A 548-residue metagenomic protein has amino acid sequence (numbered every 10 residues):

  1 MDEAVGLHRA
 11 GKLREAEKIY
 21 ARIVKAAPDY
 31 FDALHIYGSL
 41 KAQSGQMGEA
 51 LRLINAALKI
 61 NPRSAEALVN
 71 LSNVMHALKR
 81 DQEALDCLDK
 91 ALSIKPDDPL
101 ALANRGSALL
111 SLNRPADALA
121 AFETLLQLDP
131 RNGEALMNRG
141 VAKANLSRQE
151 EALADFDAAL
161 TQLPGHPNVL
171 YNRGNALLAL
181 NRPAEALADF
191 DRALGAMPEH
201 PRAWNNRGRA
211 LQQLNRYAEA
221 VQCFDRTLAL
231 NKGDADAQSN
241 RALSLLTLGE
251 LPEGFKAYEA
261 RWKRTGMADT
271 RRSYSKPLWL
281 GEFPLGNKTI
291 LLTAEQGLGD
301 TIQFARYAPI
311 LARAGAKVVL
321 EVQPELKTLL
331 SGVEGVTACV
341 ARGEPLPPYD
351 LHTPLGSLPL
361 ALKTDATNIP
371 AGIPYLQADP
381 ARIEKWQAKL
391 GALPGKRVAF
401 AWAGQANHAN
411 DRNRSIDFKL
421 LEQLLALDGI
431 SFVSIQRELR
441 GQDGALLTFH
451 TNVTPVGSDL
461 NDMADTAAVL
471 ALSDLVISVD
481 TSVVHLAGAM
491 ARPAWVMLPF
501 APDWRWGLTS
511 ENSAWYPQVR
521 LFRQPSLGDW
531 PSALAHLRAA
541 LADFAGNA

Functional and structural regions predicted by a protein language model:
M1-L475, D480-A548: Alpha-helical solenoid repeat scaffolds of the TPR/TPR-like class and their adjacent stem/linker regions that mediate
